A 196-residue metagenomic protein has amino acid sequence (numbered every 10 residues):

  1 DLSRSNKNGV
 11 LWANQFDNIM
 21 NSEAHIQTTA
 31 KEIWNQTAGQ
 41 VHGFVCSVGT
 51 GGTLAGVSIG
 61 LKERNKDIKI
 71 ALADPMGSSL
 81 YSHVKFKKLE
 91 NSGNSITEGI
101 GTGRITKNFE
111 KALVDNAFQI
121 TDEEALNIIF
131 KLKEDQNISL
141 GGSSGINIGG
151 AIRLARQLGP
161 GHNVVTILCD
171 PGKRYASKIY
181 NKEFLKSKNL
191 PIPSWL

Functional and structural regions predicted by a protein language model:
R4, G9, E63-G142, Q157 (+1 more regions): Active-site/ligand-binding loops adjacent to catalytic centers
K7-G51, G56-I59, K111, D115 (+1 more regions): Active-site/ligand-binding-proximal alpha/beta "capping" segment
F16-M20, G49-G52, D74-S79, R104 (+3 more regions): Glycine-rich beta-alpha junction loops
A24-I26, A55-G60, Y81-K85, A176-Y180: Short acidic, glycine/serine/threonine-rich loops at helix termini
G43, H162-N163: Residues that mark the start of a beta-strand
S47-S58, L80-Y81, S143-A151: Short glycine/serine/threonine-rich phosphate/pyrophosphate-binding segments that cradle anionic phosphate groups
G56-N65, G149-P160: Alpha-helix C-terminal capping segments
S139-G142, N163-C169: Conserved active-site loop/cleft motifs that coordinate metal ions or position small ligands
